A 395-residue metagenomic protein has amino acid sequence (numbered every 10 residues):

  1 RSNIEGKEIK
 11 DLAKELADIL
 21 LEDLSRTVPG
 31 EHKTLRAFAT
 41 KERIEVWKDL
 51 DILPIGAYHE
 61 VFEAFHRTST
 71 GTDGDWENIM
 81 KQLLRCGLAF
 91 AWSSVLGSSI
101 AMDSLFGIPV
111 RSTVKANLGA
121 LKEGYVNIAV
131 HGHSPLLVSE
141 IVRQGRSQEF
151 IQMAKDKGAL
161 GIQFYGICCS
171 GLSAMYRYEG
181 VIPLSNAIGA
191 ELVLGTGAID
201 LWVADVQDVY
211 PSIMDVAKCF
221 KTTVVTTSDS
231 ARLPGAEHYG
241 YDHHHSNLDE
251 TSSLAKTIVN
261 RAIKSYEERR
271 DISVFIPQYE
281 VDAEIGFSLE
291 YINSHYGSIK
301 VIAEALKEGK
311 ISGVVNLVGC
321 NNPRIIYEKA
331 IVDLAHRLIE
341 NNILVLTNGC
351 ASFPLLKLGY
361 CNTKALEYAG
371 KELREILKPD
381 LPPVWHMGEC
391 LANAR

Functional and structural regions predicted by a protein language model:
R1-R395: Metallocofactor- and cofactor-centric catalytic cores in central/energy metabolism, strongly enriched
